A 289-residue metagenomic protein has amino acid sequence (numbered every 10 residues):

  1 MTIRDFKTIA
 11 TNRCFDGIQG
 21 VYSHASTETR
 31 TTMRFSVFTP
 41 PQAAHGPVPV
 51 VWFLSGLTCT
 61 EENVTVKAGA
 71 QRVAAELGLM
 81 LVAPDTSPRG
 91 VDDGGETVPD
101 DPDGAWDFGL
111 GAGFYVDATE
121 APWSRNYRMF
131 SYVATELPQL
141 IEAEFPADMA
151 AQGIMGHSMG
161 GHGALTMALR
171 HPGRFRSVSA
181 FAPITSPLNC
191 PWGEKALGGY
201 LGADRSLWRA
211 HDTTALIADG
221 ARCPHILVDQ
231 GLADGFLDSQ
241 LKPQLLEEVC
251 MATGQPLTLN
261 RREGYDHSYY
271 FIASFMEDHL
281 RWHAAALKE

Functional and structural regions predicted by a protein language model:
T2-E289: Non-catalytic cap/lid and distal C-terminal segments of serine-dependent acyl enzymes
